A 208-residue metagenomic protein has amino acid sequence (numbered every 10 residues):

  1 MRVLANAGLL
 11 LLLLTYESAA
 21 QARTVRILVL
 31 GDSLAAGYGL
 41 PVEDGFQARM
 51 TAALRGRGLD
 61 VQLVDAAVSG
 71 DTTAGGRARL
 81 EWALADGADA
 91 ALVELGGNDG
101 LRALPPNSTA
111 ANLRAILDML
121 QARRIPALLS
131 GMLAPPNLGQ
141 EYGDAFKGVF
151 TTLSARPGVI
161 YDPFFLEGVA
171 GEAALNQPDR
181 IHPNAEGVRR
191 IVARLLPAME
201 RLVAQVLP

Functional and structural regions predicted by a protein language model:
M1-G8: Bacterial N-terminal signal peptides that target proteins for export
L4, P41, A204-L207: N-terminal non-cleavable signal-anchor helices
L11-L12: Hydrophobic alpha-helical segments of integral membrane proteins
T15-E17: N-terminal signal peptide c-region/cleavage motif recognized by signal peptidases
Q21-S69, R79-G87: Serine-esterase "nucleophile elbow" of acetyl-processing enzymes
G56-L59, G75-P208: Alpha-helical cap/lid subdomain in secreted, periplasmic, or secretory-pathway luminal O-acyl-processing enzymes
G70-A74: Acidic-and-aromatic substrate-binding clefts and catalytic sites of carbohydrate-active enzymes
